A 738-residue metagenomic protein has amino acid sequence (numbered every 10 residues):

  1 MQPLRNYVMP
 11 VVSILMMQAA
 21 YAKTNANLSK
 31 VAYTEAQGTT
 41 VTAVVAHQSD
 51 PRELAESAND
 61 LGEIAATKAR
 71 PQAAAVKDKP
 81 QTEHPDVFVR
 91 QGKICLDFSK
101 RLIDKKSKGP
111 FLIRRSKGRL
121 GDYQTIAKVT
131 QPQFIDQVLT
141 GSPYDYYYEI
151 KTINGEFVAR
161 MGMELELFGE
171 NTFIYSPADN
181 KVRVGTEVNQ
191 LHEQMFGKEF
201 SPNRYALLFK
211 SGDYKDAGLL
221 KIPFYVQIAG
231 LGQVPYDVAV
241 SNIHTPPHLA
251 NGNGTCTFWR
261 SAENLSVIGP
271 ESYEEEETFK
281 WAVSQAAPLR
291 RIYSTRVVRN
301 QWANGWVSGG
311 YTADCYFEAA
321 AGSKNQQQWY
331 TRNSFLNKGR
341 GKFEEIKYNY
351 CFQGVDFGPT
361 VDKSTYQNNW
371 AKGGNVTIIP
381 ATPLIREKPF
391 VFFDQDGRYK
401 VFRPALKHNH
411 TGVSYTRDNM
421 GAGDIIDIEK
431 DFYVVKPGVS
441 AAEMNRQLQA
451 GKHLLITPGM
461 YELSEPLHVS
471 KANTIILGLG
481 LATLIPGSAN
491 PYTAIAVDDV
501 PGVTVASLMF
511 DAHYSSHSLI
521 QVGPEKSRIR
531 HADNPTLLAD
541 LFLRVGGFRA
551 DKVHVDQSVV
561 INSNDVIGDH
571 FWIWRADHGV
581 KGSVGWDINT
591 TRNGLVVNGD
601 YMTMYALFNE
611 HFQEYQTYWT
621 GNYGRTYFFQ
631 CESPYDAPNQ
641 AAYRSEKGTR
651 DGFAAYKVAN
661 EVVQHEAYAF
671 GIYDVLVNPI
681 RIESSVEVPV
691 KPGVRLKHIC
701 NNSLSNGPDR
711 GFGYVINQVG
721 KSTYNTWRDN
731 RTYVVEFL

Functional and structural regions predicted by a protein language model:
V41, A58, G62, A69-S107 (+1 more regions): Pro/Thr/Ser/Gly-rich low-complexity, intrinsically disordered linker/stalk tracts
L112-G141: Recognizes extended acidic, P/S/T-rich segments that occur within or adjacent to Ig-like beta-sandwich modules
L139-G155: Beta-strand-rich modules
E170-T172, G185-L208, Y214-K221, Y225-I428 (+9 more regions): Sequence-level preference for short, compositionally simple segments enriched in small aliphatic or small polar residues
P177-Q227, Q233-Y236, P437-N445, A450-I475 (+3 more regions): N-terminal extracellular ligand-recognition/capping segment immediately after the signal peptide
K210, A229-L231, L265-I268, T295 (+19 more regions): Feature marks extracellular polysaccharide-active and adherence modules
A229, N251-Y273, Q285-S294, I475 (+4 more regions): Parallel beta-helix/beta-solenoid
I243-L249, P270, V401, H410-I425 (+6 more regions): Acidic/polar low-complexity surface segments
